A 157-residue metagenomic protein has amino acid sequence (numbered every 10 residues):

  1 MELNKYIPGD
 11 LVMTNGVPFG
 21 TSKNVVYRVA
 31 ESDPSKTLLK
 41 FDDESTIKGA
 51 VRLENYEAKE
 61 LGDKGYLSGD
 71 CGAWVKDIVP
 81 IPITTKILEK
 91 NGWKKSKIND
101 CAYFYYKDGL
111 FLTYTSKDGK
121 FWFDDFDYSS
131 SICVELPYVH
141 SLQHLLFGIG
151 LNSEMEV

Functional and structural regions predicted by a protein language model:
M1-L3: Short alpha-helix capping/helix-loop boundary micro-motifs
D10-L11, F19-F41, G49: Short beta-strand-centered aromatic/proline hotspots
L39, A50-A58, D100-K107, K120-D127: Generic recognition of long tandem-repeat/solenoid scaffolds
G49-K94, C133-G150, V157: Intrinsically disordered, low-complexity, charged/polar segments
G92-D118: Amphipathic, interaction-prone secondary-structure segments
F111-P137: Intrinsically disordered, low-complexity regulatory segments enriched in Ser/Thr/Pro and charged residues
